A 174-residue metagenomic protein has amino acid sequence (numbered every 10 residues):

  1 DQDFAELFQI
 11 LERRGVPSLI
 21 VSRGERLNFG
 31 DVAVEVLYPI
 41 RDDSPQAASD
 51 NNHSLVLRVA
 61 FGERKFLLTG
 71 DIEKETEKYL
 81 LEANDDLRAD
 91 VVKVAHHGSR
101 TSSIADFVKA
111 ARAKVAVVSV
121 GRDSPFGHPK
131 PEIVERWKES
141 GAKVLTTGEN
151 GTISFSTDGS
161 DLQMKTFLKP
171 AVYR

Functional and structural regions predicted by a protein language model:
D1-R174: Non-globular, low-confidence helical/coil segments that flank catalytic cores
